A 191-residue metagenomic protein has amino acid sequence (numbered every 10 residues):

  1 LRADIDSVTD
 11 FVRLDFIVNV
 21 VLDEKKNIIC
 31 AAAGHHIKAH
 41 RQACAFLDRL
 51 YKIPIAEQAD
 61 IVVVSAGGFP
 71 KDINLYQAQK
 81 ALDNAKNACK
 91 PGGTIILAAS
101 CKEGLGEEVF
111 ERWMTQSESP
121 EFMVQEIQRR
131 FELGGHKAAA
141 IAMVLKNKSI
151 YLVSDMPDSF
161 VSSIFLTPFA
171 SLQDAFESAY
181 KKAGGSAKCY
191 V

Functional and structural regions predicted by a protein language model:
L1-I55: Conserved, well-structured core segments that form the ligand-binding/active-site neighborhood of functional domains
F11, F46, S65, A88 (+1 more regions): Generic, well-ordered alpha-helical scaffold segments in large soluble proteins
V12, A59, N147-K148: Short, well-ordered alpha-helix to beta-strand connector turns
N19-V21, V64-S65, A98-S100, V153: Generic beta-strand/beta-sheet core signal
N27, D72-I73, G106, V161: Short helix/loop capping segments that flank catalytic or ligand/cofactor-binding pockets
I55-V62: A short acidic, Gly/Pro-enriched loop at the edge of an enzyme's catalytic core that lines a small-molecule cofactor
G67-Q77: Short, glycine-rich nucleotide/cofactor-binding loops
A78-V191: C-terminal non-catalytic interaction/assembly regions of soluble proteins
